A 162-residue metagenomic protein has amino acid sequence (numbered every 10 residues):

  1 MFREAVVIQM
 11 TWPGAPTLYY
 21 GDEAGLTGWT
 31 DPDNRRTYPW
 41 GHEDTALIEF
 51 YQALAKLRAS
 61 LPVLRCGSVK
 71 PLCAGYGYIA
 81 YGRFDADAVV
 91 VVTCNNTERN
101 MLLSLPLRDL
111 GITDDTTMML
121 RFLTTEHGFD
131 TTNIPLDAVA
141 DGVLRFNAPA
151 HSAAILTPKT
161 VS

Functional and structural regions predicted by a protein language model:
F2-R3, T11-L18, D22-S162: Carbohydrate-interacting/catalytic domains
